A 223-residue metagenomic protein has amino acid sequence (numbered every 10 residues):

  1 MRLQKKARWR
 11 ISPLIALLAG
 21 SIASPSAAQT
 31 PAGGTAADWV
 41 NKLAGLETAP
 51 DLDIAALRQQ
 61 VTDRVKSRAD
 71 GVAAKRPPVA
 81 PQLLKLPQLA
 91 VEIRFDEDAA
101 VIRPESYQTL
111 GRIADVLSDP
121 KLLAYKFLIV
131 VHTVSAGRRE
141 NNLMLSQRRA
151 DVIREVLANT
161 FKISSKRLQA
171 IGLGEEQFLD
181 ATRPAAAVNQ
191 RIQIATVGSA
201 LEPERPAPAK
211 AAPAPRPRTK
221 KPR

Functional and structural regions predicted by a protein language model:
R2-L84, R218-R223: N-terminal targeting leaders that direct proteins to extracytoplasmic destinations
D38, A56, E105-R112, E140 (+3 more regions): Extracytoplasmic/secreted proteins, especially bacterial periplasmic and envelope-associated proteins
L46, Q60, R64, R68 (+2 more regions): Structured segments of extracytoplasmic/periplasmic soluble domains in secreted or envelope-associated proteins
A80-P87, K121-L122, K162-I163, A185-V188: Extracellular/periplasmic catalytic domains that process cell-envelope and extracellular macromolecules
K85-D98: Acidic/histidine-rich, surface-exposed loop or edge segments in extracytoplasmic proteins
F95-V130, A158-N159, I194, E202 (+2 more regions): Periplasmic peptidoglycan-binding/anchoring modules of Gram-negative envelope and division proteins
H132-R223: Periplasmic OmpA-like peptidoglycan-binding domain that tethers envelope proteins to the cell wall
